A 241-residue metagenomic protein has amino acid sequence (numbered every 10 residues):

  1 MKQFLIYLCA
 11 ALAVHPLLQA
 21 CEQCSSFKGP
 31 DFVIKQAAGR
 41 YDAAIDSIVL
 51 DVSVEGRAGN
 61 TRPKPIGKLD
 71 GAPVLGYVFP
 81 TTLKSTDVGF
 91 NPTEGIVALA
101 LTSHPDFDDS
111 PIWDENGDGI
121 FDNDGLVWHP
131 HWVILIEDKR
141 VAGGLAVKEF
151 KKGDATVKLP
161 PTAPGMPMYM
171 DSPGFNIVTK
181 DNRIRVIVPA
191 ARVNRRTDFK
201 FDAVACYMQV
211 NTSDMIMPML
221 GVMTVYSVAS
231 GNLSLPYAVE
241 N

Functional and structural regions predicted by a protein language model:
F4-A13: Sec-dependent N-terminal signal peptides
Q19-C24, G119: Boundary at the C-terminal end of the N-terminal hydrophobic targeting segment
C21, F27-V33, N60-G71, G143 (+2 more regions): Extracellular/secreted glycoprotein ectodomains characterized by long, lumenal stretches of O-glycosylated
F32-G39, A43-I136: Surface-exposed, glycine/proline- and aromatic-rich loop segments on solvent-exposed faces across compartments
L83-D87, D198-N241: Acidic/polar low-complexity flexible segments
I136-P189: Short helix-loop boundary/capping segments
D171, D181, A190-A191, R196-T197 (+1 more regions): Mature extracytoplasmic/lumenal regions of exported proteins
